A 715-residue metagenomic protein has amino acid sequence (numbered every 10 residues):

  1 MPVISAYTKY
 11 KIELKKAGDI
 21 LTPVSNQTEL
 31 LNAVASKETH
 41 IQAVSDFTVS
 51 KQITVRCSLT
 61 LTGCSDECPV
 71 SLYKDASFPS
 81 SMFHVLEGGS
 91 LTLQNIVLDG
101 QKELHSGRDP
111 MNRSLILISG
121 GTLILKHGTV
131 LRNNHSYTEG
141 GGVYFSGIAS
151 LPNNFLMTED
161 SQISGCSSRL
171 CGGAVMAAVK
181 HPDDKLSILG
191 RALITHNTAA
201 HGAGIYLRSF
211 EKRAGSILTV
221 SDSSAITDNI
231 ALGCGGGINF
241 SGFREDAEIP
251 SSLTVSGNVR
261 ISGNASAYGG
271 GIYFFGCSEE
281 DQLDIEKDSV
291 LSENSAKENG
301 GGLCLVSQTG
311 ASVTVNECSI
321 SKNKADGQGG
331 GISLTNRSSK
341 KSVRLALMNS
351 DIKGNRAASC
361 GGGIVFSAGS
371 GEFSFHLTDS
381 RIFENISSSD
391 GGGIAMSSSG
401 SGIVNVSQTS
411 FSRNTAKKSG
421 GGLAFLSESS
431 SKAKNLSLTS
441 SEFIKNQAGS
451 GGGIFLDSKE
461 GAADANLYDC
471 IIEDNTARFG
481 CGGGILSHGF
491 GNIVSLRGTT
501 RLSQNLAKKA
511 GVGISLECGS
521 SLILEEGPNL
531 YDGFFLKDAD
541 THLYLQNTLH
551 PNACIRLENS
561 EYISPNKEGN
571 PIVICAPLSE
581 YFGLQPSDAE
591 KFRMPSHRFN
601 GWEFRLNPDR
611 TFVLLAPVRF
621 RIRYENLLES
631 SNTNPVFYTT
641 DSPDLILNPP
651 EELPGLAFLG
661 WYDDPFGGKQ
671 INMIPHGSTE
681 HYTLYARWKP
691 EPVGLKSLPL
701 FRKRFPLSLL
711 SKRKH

Functional and structural regions predicted by a protein language model:
P2-K16, S216, A616-K714: Secondary-structure capping and domain/repeat boundary segments
Q27-L31, E38-L59, D66-V70, K74-S77 (+1 more regions): N-terminal extracellular ligand-recognition/capping segment immediately after the signal peptide
N32-H40, T54-C57, S65-D66, E87-G89 (+2 more regions): Beta-strand repeat architectures
A33, A43, L61, F83 (+7 more regions): Extracellular/surface recognition and adhesion modules
T48-T60, S71-N95, D99-L123, S136-G140 (+14 more regions): Extracellular beta-strand-rich solenoid/capping regions of secreted or surface-exposed proteins that bind or remodel
V49-I53, A76-S80, K102-D109, H135-G141 (+17 more regions): Short glycine/acidic-rich loop motifs that flank beta-strands on beta-rich extracellular proteins
C64-P69, T92-K102, I124-H135, N153-S167 (+13 more regions): Right-handed parallel beta-helix
K537-R605: Extracellular, surface-exposed repeat/solenoid domains
